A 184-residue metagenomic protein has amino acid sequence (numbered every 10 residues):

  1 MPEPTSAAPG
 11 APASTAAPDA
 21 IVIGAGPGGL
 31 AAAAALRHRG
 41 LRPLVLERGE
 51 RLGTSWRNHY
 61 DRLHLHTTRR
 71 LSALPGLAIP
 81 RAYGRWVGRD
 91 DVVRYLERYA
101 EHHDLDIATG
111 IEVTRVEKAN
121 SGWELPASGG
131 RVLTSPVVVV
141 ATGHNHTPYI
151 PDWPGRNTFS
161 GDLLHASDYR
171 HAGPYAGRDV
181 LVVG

Functional and structural regions predicted by a protein language model:
P2-P4, A82, G88-D91, T142-G184: Glycine-rich dinucleotide-binding loop and its adjacent helix/turn
A11-A17, I23-L44, D168-G184: Rossmann-like dinucleotide/flavin-binding elements
A17-P18, T134-P136, G161, G177-R178: Active-site acidic short loop of glycosyltransferases
G28, E50-R51: Conserved Rossmann-like nucleotide-cofactor binding loop
A32, S55, K118, Y149-P151: Short glycine-/acidic-enriched loop or helix-start segments at secondary-structure transitions that form or flank
L41-R48, W56: Short beta-strand "acidic-cap" motif of Rossmann-like dinucleotide-binding folds
T54-R94: Glycine-rich active-site loop/strand segments that organize a redox cofactor
W86-H146: Feature captures the FAD/FMN-dependent oxidoreductase FAD-binding
